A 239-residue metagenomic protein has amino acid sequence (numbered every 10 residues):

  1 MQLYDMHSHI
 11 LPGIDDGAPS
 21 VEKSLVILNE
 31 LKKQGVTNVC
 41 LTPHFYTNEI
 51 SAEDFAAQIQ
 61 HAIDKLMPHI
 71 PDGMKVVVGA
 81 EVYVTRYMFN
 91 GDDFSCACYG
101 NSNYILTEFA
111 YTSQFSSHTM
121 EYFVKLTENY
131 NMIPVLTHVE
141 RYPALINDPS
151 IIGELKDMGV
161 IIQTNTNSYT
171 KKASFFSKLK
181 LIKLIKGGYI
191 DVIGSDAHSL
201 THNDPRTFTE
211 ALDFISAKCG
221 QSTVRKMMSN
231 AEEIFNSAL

Functional and structural regions predicted by a protein language model:
M1-G73, H202: An N-terminally biased module of ancient metal coordination in phosphate/nucleic-acid-related enzymes
Y4-M6, V39-T42, V77-E81, V135-T137 (+2 more regions): Active-site neighborhood of phospho(di)ester-bond hydrolases with catalytic His/Asp-centered motifs
N29-K32, T127-E128, I185-K186: Non-catalytic positions within long, well-ordered alpha-helices that form the structural scaffold/packing of enzyme
Y46-E49, Y83-T85, E140-L145, Y169-K172 (+1 more regions): Active-site environment of divalent metal-dependent phosphoester hydrolases
I50-Q163: Extended substrate/RNA-proximal surfaces in nucleic-acid metabolism proteins
Y189-P205: Short acidic/histidine-rich active-site segments
F208-L239: Mid-to-C-terminal alpha-helical segments outside catalytic/metal-binding sites
